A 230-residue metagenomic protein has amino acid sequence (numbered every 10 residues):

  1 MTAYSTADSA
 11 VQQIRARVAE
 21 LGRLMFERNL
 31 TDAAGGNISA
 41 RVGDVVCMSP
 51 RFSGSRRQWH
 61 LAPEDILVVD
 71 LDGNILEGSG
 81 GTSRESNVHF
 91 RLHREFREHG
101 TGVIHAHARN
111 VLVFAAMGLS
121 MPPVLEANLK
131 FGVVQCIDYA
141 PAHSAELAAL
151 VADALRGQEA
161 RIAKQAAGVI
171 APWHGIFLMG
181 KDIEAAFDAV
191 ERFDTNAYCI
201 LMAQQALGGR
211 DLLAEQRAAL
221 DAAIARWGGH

Functional and structural regions predicted by a protein language model:
M1-H230: Glycine-rich flexible loops
